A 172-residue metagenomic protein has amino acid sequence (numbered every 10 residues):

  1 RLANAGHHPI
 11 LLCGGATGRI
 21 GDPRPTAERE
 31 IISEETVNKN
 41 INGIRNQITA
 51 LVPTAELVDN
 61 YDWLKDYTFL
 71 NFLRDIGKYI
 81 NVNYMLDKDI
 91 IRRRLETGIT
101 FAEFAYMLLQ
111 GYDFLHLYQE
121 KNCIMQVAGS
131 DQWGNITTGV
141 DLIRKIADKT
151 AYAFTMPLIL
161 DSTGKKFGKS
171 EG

Functional and structural regions predicted by a protein language model:
R1-Q132, T137-V140, I146-Y152: NTP-dependent nucleotidyl-transfer catalytic core
R144-K145, L160: A generic structural motif
M156-S162: A glycine-rich phosphate-binding loop feature that marks nucleotide/adenosyl-phosphate handling sites
T163-G172: A conserved active-site cap/scaffold subdomain adjacent to cofactor or substrate pockets
